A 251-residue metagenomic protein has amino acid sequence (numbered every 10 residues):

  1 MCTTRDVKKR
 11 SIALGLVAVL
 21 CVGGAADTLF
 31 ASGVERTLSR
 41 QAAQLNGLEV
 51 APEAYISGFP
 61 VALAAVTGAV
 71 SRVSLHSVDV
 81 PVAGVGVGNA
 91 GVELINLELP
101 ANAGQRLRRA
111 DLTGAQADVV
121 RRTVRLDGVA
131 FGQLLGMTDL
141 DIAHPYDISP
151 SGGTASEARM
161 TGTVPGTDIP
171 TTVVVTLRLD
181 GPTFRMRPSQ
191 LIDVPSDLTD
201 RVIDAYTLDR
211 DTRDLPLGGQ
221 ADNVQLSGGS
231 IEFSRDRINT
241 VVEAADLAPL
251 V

Functional and structural regions predicted by a protein language model:
M1-V61, V66, V82, A244-V251: Hydrophobic membrane-targeting and insertion signals
E49-G132, G136-D147, S151-G162: N-terminal beta-strand/beta-hairpin edge segment
G58, D79-P81, N96-E98, G128 (+5 more regions): Beta-strand elements of well-folded, non-transmembrane domains
S74, R185, E232-F233: General beta-strand recognition
A90-A101, V173-P182, P249-V251: A short, surface-exposed beta-strand/turn
R122, D127, Q133-G219: Mature, soluble, non-transmembrane domains
V194-V251: Extracytoplasmic/luminal low-complexity segments enriched in Pro/Gly and acidic/polar residues that act as flexible
